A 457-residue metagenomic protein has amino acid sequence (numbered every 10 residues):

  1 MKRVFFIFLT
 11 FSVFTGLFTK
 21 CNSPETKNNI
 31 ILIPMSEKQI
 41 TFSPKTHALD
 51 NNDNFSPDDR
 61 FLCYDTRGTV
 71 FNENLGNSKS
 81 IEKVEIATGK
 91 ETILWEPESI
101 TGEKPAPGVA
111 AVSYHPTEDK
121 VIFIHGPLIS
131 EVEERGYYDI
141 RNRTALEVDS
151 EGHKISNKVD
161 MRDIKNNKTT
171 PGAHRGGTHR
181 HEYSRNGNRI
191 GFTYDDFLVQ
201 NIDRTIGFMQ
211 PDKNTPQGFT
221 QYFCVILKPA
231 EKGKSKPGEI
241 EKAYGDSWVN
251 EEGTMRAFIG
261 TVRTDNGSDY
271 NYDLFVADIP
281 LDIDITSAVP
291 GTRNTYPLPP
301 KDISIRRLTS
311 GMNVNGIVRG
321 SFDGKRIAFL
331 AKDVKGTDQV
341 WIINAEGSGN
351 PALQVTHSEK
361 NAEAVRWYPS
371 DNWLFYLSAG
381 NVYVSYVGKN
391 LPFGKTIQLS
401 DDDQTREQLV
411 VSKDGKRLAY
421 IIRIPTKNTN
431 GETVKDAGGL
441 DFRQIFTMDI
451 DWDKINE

Functional and structural regions predicted by a protein language model:
M1-N28: Bacterial Sec-dependent N-terminal signal peptides
T26-E457: Sequence signature of WD/YWTD-type beta-propeller architectures
